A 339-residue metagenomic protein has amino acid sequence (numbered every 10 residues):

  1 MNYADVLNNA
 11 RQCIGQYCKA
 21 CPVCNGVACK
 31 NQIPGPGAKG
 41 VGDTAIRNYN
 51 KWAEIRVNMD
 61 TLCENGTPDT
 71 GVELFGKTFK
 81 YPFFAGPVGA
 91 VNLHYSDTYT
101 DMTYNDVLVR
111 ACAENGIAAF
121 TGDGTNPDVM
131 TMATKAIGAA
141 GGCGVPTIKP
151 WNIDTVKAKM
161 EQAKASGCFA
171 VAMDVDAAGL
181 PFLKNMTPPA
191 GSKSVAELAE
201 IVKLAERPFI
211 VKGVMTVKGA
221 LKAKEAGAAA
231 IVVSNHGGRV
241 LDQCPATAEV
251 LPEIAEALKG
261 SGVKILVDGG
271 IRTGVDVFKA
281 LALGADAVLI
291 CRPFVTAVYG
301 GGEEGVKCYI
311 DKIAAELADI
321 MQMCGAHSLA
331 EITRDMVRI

Functional and structural regions predicted by a protein language model:
M1-V27, G219, G238-S261, I271-I339: Conserved active-site-proximal phosphate/metal-binding subdomains
N2-K80, I332: An N-cap/entry alpha-helix motif that binds or orients negatively charged groups
G37-V41, A45, D101, N105 (+6 more regions): Generic structural signal for well-ordered, non-membrane alpha-helical segments in soluble metabolic enzymes
T44-M130: N-terminal functional module of multi-domain proteins
Y49-M59, C112, G116, K164-G167 (+4 more regions): Structural signal for hydrophobic packing residues in well-ordered secondary-structure cores of soluble enzyme domains
Y99, R110, G138-A139, W151-V267 (+1 more regions): Alpha/beta enzyme core
A118, D128-T155: Long, hydrophobic, well-ordered secondary-structure blocks that form the structural core and pocket-lining surfaces
